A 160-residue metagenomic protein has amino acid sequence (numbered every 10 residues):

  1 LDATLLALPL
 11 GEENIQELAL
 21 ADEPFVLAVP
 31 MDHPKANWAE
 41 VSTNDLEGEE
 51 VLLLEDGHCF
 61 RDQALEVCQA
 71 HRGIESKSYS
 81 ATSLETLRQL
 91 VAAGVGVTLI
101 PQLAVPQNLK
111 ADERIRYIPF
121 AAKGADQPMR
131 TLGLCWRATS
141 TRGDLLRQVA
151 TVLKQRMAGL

Functional and structural regions predicted by a protein language model:
L1-A7, T82, L99-P101, V105: Short beta-strand and adjacent tight-turn residues that come in two discontinuous sequence segments and form the edges
L1-V29, N37-W38, E66, A92 (+2 more regions): Short beta-strand-centered segments that line the small-molecule binding cleft or hinge of alpha/beta clamshell
A7-L8, L53-L54, G73-T86: Short beta-strand-to-loop elements that line the ligand-binding cleft of bilobed periplasmic-binding protein-like
L8-P9, M31, Q102-A104, L132: Short secondary-structure boundary segments
A19, V26-A28, L52, V97 (+1 more regions): Residues embedded in well-ordered beta-strands
K35-A36, E50-H71, R142-T151, M157-L160: Secondary-structure junction motif
L46, Q89-V95, L134: Hydrophobic residues within well-ordered alpha-helices
R116-L160: A late-sequence structural motif
